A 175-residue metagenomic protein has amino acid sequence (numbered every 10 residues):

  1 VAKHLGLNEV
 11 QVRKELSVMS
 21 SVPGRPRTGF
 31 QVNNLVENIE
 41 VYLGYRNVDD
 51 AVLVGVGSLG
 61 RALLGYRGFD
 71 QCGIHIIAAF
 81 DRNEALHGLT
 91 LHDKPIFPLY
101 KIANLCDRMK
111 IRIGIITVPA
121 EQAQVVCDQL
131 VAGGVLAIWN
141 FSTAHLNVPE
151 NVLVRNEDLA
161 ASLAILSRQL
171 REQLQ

Functional and structural regions predicted by a protein language model:
V1: Short alpha-helical "recognition helix" segments of helix-turn-helix
H4-A51: HTH-adjacent hinge/linker in prokaryotic transcriptional regulators
G6, H92-Q175: Phosphate-bearing ligand-interacting subdomains that bind or position ATP/ADP/UDP/GDP/NAD(P) or nucleotide-linked
V56: Glycine-rich Rossmann-fold phosphate-binding loop(s) that bind the pyrophosphate of adenine dinucleotide cofactors
L59: Hydrophobic/small residue at the entry helix of a nucleotide-binding pocket
D70-K94: NAD(P)-binding Rossmann-fold cofactor-contacting core
